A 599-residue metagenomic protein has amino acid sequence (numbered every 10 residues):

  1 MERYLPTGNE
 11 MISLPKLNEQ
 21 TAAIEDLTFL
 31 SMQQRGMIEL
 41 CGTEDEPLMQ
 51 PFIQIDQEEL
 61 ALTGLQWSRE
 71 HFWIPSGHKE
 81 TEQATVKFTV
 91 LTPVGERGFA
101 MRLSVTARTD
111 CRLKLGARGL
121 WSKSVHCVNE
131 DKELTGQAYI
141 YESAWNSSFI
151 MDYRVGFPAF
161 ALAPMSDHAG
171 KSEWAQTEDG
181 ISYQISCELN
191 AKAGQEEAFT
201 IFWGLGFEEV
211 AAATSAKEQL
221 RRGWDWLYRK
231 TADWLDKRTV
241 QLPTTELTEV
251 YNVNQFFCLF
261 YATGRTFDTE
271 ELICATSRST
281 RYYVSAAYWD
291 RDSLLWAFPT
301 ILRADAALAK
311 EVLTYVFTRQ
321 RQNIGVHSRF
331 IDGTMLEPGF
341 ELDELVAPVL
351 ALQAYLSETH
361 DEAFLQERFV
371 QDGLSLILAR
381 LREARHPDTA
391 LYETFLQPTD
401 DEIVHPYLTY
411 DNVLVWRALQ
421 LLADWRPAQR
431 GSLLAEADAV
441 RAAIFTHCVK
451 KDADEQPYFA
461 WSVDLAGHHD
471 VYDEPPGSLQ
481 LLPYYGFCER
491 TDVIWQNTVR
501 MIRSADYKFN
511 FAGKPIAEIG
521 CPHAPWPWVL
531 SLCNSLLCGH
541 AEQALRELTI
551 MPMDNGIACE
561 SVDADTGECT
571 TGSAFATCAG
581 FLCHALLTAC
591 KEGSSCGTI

Functional and structural regions predicted by a protein language model:
M1-E39, S285-Y288, P338-Y355, H469-E489 (+1 more regions): C-terminal capping/lid segments that line or modulate ligand- or cofactor-binding pockets
M1-Q241, G597-I599: Terminal accessory carbohydrate-recognition/targeting modules of carbohydrate-active enzymes
A198, F202-T214, Y282-Y283, S328-R329 (+4 more regions): The feature captures the catalytic groove of carbohydrate-active enzymes
K217-C274: An acidic-aromatic substrate-binding cleft motif
N254-T266, A304-H327, F369-A390, A435-E455 (+2 more regions): Long, well-ordered core segments of solenoidal/helical folds
V284-P387, N412, S573-G593: Aromatic-rich carbohydrate-recognition surfaces in CAZymes
A287-D290, L376-A379, H386-P387, H405-L414 (+1 more regions): Extended ligand-binding clefts on enzyme/binding-domain cores
L408-D438, A541-M551, A579-C590: Extended amphipathic alpha-helical segments enriched in small hydrophobics
